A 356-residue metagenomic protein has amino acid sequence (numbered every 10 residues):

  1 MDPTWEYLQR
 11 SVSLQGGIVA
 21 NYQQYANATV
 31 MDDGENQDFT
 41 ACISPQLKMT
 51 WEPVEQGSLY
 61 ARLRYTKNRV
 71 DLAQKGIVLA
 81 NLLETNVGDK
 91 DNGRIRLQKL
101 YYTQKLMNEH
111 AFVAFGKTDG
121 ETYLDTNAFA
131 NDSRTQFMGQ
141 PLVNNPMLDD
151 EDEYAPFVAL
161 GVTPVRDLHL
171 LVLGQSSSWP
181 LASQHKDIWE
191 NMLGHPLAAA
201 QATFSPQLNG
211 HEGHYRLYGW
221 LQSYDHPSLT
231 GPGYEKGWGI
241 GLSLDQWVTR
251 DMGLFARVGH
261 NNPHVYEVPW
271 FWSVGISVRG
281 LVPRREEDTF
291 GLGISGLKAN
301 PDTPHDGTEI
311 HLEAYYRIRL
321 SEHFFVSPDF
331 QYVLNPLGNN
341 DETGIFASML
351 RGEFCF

Functional and structural regions predicted by a protein language model:
M1-A111, L160, R317-I318, F325-V333 (+1 more regions): Beta-barrel outer-membrane channel/assembly domains of diderm bacteria
M1-Q15, G34, D119-S133, L142 (+5 more regions): Outer-membrane beta-barrel biogenesis signature
V12, E55-L59, E109-V113, R166-V172 (+4 more regions): Repeated loop/turn-to-beta-strand initiation elements of outer-membrane beta-barrel proteins
G16-Y22, A61-Y65, V113-K117, V172-S176 (+8 more regions): Transmembrane beta-barrel strands of outer-membrane/channel proteins
Q24, E35-I43, G93-Q98, D152-P156 (+5 more regions): Residues that define the transmembrane beta-barrel architecture of outer-membrane proteins
P45-W51, K99-Q104, F115, V158-V162 (+6 more regions): Residues on the lipid-exposed face of transmembrane beta-strands in outer-membrane beta-barrel proteins
L72-Y101, N108-L197, Q201: Surface-exposed coil loops of outer-membrane beta-barrel proteins
Q207-R284: Long, well-ordered mid-to-C-terminal structural blocks that present hydrophobic/aromatic surfaces
